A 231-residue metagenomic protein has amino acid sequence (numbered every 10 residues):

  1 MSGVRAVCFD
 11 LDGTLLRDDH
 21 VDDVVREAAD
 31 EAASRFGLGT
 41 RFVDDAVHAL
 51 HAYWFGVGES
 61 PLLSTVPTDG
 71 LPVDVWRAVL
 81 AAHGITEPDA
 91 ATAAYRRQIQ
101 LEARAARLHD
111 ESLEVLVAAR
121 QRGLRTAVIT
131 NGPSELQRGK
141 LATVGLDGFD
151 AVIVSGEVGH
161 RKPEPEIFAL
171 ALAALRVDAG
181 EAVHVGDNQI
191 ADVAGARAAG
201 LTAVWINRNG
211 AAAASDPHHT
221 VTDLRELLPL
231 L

Functional and structural regions predicted by a protein language model:
M1-V7, D19, L113, V117 (+1 more regions): Asp-based, Mg2+/Mn2+-dependent phosphohydrolase catalytic module
S2-D110: N-terminal helical cap/lid subdomain that shapes the substrate entry/recognition surface in HAD-like hydrolases
R35-G39, T86, R122, D147 (+1 more regions): Generic macromolecular interface patches on structured domains
